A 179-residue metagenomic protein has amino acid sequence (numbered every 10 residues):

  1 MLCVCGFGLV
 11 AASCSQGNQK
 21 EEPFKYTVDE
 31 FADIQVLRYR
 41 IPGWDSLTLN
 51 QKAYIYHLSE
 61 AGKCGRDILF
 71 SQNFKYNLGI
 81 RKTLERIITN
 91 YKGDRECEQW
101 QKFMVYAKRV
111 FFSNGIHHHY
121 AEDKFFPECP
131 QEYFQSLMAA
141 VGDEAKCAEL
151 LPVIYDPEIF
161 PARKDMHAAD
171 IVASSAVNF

Functional and structural regions predicted by a protein language model:
M1-F7: Sec-dependent N-terminal signal peptides
V10-S13: C-terminal motif of bacterial Sec signal peptides marking the signal peptidase cleavage site
S15-E21: Bacterial lipoprotein signal-peptidase II cleavage site
E21-F179: N-terminal helix-rich structural modules
